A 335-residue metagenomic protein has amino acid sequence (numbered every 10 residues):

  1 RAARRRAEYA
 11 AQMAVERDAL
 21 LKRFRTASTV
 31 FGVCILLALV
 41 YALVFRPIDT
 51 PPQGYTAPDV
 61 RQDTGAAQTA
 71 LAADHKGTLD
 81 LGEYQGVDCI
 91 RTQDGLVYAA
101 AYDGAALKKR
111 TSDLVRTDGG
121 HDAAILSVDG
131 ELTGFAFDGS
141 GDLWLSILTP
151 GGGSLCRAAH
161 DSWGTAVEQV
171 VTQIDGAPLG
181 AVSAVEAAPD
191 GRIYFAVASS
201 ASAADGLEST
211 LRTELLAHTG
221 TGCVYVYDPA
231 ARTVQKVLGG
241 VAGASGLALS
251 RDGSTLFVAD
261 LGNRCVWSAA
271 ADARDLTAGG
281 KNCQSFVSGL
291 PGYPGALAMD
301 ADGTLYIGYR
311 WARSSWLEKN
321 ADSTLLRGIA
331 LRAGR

Functional and structural regions predicted by a protein language model:
T50, G104-K108, F195-T219, R310-R335: Short, conserved, GDST-rich strand-edge loop motifs in beta-rich repeat architectures
G54-G86, G119: A short helix->beta-strand "capping" segment at the edge of beta-propeller domains
H75-L81, H121-S127, V167-D175, T233-L238 (+1 more regions): A short beta-strand motif characteristic of beta-propeller blades
G82-D94, V128-I147, D175-I193, A201 (+3 more regions): Beta-rich, blade/repeat-based domains predominating in secreted/periplasmic proteins but also intracellular
Y98-A100, W144-S146, Y194-A196, V258-A259 (+1 more regions): Residue position within the beta-strands of beta-propeller blades
A101-G104, K109-G153, V171-I174: Blade-loop segments of beta-propeller domains
R116-H121, A159-G164, Y227-R232, A270-R274: Short loop/turn segments that connect beta-strands within beta-propeller blades
S146-P189, A196-R212: Asp-box/WD-like beta-propeller blade repeats and closely related beta-sheet repeat scaffolds
